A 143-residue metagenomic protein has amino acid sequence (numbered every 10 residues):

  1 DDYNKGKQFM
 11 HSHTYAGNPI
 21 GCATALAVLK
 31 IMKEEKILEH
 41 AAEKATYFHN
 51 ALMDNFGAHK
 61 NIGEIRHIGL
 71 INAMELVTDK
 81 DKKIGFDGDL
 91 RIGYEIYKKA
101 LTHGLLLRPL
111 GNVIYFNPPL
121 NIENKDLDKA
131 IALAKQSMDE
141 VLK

Functional and structural regions predicted by a protein language model:
D1-K143: Conserved N-terminal phosphate-binding loop of PLP-dependent enzymes in the Aspartate aminotransferase
